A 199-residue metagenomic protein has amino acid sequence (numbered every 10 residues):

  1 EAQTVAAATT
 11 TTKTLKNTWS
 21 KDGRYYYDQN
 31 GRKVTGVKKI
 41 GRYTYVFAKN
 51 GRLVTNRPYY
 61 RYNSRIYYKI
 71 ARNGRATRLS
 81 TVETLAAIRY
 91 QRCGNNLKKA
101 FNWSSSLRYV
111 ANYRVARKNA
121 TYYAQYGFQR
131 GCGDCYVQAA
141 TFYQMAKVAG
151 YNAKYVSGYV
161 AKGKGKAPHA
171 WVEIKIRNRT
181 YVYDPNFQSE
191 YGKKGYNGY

Functional and structural regions predicted by a protein language model:
E1-A87, Q91, G163-E173, R177 (+1 more regions): Extracellular adhesion/carbohydrate-binding repeat motifs centered on closely spaced tryptophans
V54, Y60, N112, N119-Y123 (+3 more regions): General structural signal for secondary-structure boundaries
S80-G127: Secondary-structure boundary elements
A100, G131-A146: Active-site nucleophilic cysteine motif
A140-Y199: Hydrophobic/aromatic-rich core segments of domains that either
